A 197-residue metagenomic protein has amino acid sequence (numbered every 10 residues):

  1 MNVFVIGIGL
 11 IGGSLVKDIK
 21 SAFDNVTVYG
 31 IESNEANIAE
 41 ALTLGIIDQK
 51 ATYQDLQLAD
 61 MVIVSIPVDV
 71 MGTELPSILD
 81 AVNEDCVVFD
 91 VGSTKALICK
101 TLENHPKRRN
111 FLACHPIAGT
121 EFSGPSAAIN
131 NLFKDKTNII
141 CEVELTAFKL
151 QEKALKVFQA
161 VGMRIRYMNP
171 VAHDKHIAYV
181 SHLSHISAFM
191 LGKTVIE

Functional and structural regions predicted by a protein language model:
M1-Y53: NAD(P)+-binding Rossmann beta1-loop-alpha1 motif at the extreme N-terminus of oxidoreductases
N2, N25-T27, N110, T137 (+1 more regions): Residues at the starts of beta-strands that form the adenosine-phosphate
Y29-I31, A51, F89, L112 (+2 more regions): Hydrophobic/aromatic beta-strand patches that form the interior of the parallel beta-sheet core in alpha/beta enzyme
S33-N34, I66, V91-S93: Short beta->alpha hinge that forms the Motif I/post-I loop of the SAM-binding pocket
I47, A59, D85, D135-K136 (+1 more regions): Short, well-ordered alpha-helix to beta-strand connector turns
Y53-V82, C86-F89: Rossmann-like NAD(P)-binding element
S77-S126: Rossmann-like NAD(P)(H) cofactor-binding subdomain of soluble oxidoreductases
L132-E197: Internal alpha-helical scaffold of NAD(P)-dependent oxidoreductase catalytic cores
